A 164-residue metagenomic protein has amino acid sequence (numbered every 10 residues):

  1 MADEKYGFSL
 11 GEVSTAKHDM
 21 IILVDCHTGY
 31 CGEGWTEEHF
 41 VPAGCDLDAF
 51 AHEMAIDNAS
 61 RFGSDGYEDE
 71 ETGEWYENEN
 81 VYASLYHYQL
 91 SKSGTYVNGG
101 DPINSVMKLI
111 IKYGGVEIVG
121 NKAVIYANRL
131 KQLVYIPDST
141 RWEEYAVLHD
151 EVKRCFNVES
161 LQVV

Functional and structural regions predicted by a protein language model:
M1-A2, L10, K17, L23 (+4 more regions): Intrinsically disordered, low-complexity regulatory regions of eukaryotic regulatory proteins
A2-G44, V164: Short, extreme N-terminal segment that most often corresponds to the first beta-strand
S9-S14, M20-L23, Q89, K108 (+2 more regions): Ser/Thr- (and often Asn-) enriched beta-sheet segments in non-cytosolic proteins
T28-V152: Acidic, low-complexity, intrinsically disordered interaction modules
F156-N157: Extracellular interaction modules
